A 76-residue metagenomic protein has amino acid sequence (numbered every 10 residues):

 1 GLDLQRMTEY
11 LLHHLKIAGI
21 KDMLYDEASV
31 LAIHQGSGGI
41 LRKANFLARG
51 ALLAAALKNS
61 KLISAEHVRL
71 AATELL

Functional and structural regions predicted by a protein language model:
G1: A short helix-turn-beta junction within AAA+ P-loop NTPase domains corresponding to the substrate/partner-engaging
L4-Q5, E9-L76: C-terminal alpha-helical "lid" subdomain
